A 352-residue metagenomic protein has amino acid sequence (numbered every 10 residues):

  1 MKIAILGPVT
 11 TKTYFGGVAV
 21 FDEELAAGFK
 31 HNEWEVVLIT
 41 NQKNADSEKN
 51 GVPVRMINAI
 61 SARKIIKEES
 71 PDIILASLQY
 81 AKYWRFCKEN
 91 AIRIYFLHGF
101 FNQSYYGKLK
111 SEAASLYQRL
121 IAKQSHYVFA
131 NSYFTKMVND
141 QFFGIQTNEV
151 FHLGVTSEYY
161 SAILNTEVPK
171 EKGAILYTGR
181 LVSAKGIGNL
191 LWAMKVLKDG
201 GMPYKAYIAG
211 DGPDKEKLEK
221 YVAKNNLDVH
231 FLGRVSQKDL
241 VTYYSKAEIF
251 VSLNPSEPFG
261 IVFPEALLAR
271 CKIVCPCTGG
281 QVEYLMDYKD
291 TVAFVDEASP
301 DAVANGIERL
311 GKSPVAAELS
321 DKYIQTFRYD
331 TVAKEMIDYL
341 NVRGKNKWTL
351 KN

Functional and structural regions predicted by a protein language model:
V20-E24, G173, Y177-V196, P213-E216: A conserved mid-protein helix/loop that constitutes part of the nucleotide-sugar donor-binding site
Y106, G154-K172, T242: Acidic anion/phosphate-binding donor-loop and adjacent secondary structure in glycosyltransferase catalytic cores
S111-V128, M137, Q141-F142: Membrane-proximal helix-turn-helix segments that form the acceptor-binding/catalytic region of lipid-linked
K136-V155: Helix-loop-beta element that forms the nucleotide-linked donor phosphate-binding surface in glycosyltransferases
E219-V235: Nucleotide-activated donor-binding/catalytic signature segment of Leloir-type glycosyltransferases, i.e., the conserved
R234-V235, T242-A247: Short alpha-helical donor nucleotide-sugar binding micro-motif in glycosyltransferases
P255: Aromatic "clamp/platform" in nucleotide-sugar-dependent glycosyltransferases that forms part of the donor/acceptor
Y288-P300, I307-S313: Conserved acidic donor-binding segment of nucleotide-sugar-dependent glycosyltransferases
